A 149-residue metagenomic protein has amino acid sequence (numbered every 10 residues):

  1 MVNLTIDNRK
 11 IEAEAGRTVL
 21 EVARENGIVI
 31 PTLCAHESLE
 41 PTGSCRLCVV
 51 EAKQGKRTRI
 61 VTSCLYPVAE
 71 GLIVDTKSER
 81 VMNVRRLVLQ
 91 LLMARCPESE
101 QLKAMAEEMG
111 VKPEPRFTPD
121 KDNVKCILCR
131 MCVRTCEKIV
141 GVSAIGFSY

Functional and structural regions predicted by a protein language model:
M1-N3: Extreme N-terminal starter segment of soluble prokaryotic enzymes
D7-E70, N83-V84: N-terminal cofactor/phosphate-binding cores enriched in small/glycine residues, especially glycine-rich loops such as
R46, V50, Q54-Y149: Fe-S ferredoxin-like electron-transfer domains and their immediately adjacent linker/connector regions across
